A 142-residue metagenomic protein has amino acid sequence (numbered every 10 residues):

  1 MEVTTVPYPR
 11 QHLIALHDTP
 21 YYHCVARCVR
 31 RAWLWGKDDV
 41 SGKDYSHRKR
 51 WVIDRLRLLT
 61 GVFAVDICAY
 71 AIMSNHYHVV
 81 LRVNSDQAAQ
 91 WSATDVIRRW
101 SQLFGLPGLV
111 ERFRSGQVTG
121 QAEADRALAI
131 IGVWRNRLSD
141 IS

Functional and structural regions predicted by a protein language model:
M1-S142: Short catalytic/metal-binding and nucleic-acid-binding patches
